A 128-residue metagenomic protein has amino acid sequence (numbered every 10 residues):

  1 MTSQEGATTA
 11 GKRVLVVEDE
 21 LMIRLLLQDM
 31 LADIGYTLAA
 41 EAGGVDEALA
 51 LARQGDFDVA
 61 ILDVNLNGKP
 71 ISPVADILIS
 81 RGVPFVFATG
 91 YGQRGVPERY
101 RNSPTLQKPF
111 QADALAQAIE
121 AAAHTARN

Functional and structural regions predicted by a protein language model:
M1-R13, Q111-N128: Non-catalytic signal-transmission and effector/linker regions of two-component phosphorelay proteins
E18: Conserved acidic carboxylate
L21-A40: Two-component/phosphorelay signaling modules centered on CheY-like receiver
E41-V59: Acidic, metal-coordinating helix/loop segments flanking the phosphotransfer/catalytic sites of two-component signaling
G44, G68-P73: Acidic catalytic/metal-coordinating carboxylates
D63: Active-site residues of response regulator receiver
V86-A88: Hydrophobic/aromatic residues positioned on beta-strands within the core alpha/beta folds
K108: A Lys-centered signature of the CheY-like receiver
